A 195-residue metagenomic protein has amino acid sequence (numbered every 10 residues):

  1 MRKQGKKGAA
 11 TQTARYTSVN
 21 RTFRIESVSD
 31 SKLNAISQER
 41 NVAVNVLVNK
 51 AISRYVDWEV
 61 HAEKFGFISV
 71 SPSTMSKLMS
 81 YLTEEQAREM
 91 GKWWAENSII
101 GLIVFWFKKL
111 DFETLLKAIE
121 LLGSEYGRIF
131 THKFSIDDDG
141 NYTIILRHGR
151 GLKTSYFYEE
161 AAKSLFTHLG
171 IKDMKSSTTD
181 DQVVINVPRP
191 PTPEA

Functional and structural regions predicted by a protein language model:
M1-S27, S37: Short Lys/Arg-rich basic patches
T22-R24, N34, N45, N49: Key DNA-contacting residues within the recognition helix of helix-turn-helix
K32, W58-P72, K77: Conserved N-terminal glycine/acidic-rich loop preference
V42-G66: Short, basic amphipathic alpha-helical segments that act as recognition/interaction helices in nucleic-acid-binding
N49, L116, E120-G123, E159-T167: Generic solvent-exposed, charged/amphipathic alpha-helical segments that serve as macromolecular interface scaffolds
P72-I144: An N-terminal amphipathic alpha-helical segment
K133-T179: Short, hydrophobic/π-rich interface segment
T178-A195: C-terminal edge-of-domain segments
